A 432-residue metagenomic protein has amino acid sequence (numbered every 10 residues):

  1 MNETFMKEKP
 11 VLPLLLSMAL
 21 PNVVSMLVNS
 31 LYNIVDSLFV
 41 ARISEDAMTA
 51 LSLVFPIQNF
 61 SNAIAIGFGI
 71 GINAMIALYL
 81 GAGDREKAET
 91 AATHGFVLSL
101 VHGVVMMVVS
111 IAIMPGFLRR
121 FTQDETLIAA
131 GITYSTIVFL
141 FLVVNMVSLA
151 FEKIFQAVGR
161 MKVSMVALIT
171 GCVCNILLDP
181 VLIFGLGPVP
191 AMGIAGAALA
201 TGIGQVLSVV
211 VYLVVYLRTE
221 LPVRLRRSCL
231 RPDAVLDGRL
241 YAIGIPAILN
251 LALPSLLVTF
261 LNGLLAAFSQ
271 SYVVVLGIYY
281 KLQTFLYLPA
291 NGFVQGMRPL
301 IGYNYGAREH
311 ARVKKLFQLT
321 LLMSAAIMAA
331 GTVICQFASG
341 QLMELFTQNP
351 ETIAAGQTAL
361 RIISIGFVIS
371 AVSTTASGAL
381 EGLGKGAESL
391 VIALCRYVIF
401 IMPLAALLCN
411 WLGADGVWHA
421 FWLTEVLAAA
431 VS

Functional and structural regions predicted by a protein language model:
M1-A19, I76-V143, V189-I245, I301-G366 (+1 more regions): Short alpha-helical transmembrane segments in multi-pass integral membrane proteins
M6-L38, R42-I43, N59-G71, M75 (+8 more regions): N-terminal transmembrane alpha-helices
S17-D36, I137, G171, G204-S208 (+4 more regions): Transmembrane helical elements of multi-pass membrane transporters/channels
L27, L31-T49, L118-E125, V181-M192 (+4 more regions): Helix-terminus/linker motif at the lipid-water interface of multi-pass membrane proteins
M48-V108, N145-G159, V163-S164, N262 (+3 more regions): Small-residue-rich hydrophobic transmembrane alpha-helices
F60-A63, N175-P180, V209-L213, F285-L288 (+3 more regions): Hydrophobic transmembrane alpha-helices of multi-pass small-molecule transporters
G69, N73, V138-Q156, S164-C172 (+5 more regions): Short runs within selected transmembrane alpha-helices of multi-pass transporters and secretion channels
S110, K153, D179, I183 (+7 more regions): Structural signal for membrane-spanning alpha-helices in multi-pass inner-membrane proteins, emphasizing helix cores
